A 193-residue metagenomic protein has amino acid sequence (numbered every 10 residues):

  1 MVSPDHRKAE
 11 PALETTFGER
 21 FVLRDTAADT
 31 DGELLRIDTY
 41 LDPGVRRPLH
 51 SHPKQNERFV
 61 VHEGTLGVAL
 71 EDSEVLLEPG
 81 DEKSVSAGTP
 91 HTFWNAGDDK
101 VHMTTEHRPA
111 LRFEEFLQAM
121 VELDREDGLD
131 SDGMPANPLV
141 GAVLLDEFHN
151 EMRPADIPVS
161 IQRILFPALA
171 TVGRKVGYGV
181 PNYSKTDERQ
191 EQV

Functional and structural regions predicted by a protein language model:
M1-L34, R46-Q55, G67-V193: Jelly-roll (double-stranded beta-helix
R36-Y40: Short amphipathic
F59: Structured binding elements
H62-E63: A cytosolic small-molecule/anion-sensing beta-strand core signal
